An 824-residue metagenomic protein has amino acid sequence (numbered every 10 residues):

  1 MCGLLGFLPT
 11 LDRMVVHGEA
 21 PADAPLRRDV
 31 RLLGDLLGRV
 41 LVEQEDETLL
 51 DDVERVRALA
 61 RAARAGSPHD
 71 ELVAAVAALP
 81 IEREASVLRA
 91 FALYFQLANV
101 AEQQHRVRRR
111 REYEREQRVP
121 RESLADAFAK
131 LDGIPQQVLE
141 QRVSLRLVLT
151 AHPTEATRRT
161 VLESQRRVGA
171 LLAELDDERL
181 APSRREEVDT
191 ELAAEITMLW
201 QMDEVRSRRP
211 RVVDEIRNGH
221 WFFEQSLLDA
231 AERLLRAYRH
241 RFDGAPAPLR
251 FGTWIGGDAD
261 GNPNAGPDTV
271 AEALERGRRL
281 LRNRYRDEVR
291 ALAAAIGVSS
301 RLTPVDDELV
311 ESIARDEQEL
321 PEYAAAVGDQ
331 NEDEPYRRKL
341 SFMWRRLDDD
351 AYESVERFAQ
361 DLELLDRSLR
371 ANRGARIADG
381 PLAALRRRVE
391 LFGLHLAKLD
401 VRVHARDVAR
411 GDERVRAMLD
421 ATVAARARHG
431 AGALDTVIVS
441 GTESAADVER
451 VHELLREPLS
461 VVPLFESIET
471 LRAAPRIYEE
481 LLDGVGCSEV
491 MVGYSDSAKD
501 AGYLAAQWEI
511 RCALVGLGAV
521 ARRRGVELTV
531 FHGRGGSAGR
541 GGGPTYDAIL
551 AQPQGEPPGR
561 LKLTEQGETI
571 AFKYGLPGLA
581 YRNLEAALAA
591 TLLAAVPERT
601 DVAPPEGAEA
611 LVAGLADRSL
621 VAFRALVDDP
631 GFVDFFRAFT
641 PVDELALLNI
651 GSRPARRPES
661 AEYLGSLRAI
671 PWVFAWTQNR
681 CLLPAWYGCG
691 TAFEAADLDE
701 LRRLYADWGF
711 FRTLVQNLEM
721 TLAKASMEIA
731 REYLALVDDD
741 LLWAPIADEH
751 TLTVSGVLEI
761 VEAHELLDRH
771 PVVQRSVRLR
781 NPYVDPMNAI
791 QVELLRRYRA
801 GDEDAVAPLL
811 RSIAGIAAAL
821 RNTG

Functional and structural regions predicted by a protein language model:
C2-G411, L459, V627-P630, D643-L647 (+7 more regions): Often metal-dependent polyanion-binding catalytic scaffolds in large enzymes
L11-A24, R31-L33, V40-V42, E71-A90 (+13 more regions): Acidic, glycine-enriched catalytic cores built around paired aspartates
D23, R27, I81, V213 (+13 more regions): Hydrophobic alpha-helical scaffolding
V30, L49, E84, I216 (+20 more regions): Active-site-proximal structural scaffolding
L36, V40, V56-L59, Y94 (+18 more regions): Generic, well-ordered alpha-helical scaffold segments in large soluble proteins
V143-T150, T157-R158, L162-R166, A170-A173 (+8 more regions): Structured alpha-helical segments in the cores of large, soluble enzyme domains
P267-I296, R456-V621: Catalytic or ion-translocation cores adjacent to nucleophile or general acid/base/metal-coordination motifs in diverse
E319, E332-R338, G374, D379-E449 (+6 more regions): Active-site cores of enzymes that catalyze phosphoryl transfer or operate on phosphate-rich substrates
